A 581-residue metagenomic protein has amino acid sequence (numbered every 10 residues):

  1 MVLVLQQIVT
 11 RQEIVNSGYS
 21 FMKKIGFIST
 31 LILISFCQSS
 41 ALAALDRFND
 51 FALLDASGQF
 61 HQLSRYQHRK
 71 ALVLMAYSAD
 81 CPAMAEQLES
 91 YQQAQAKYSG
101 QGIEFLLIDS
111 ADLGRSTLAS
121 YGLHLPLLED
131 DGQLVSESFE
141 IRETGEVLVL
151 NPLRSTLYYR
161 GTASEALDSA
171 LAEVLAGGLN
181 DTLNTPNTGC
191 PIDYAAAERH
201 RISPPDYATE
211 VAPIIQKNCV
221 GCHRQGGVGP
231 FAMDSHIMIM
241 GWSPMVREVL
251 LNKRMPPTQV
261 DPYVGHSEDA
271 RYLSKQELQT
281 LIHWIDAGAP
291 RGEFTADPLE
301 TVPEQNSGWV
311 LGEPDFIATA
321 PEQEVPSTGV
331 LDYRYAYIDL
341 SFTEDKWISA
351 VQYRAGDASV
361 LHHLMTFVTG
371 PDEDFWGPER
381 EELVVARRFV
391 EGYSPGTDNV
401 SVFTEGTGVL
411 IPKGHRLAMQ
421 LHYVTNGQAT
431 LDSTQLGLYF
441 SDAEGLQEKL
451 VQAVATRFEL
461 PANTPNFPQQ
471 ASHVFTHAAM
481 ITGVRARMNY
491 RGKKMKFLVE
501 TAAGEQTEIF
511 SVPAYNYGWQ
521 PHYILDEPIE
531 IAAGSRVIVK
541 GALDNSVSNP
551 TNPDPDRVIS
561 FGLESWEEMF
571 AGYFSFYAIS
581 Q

Functional and structural regions predicted by a protein language model:
I28-C37: Bacterial N-terminal signal peptides
F51-L72, H200, P204, A208-T209: A short beta-strand-turn-helix
Y66-A85: Short active-site neighborhood of thiol/selenol oxidoreductases, capturing the structured segment around
M75-C81, S110, Q216-K217, R224: Aromatic-flanked redox-active Cys/Sec active sites in thiol-based oxidoreductases, especially the WC-centered
A85-G122, L128-S138: Structural microenvironment flanking redox-active thiols in thiol-disulfide oxidoreductases
E129-D193: Thiol/selenol-based redox catalytic cores and closely related redox-interacting motifs
T182-I338, G414-Q420: Aromatic- and Gly/Pro-enriched helix-to-coil junctions and flexible linker segments
P257, D261-S267, A296-M480, A486-Q581: Beta-strand-centric surfaces of beta-sandwich/beta-rich domains
